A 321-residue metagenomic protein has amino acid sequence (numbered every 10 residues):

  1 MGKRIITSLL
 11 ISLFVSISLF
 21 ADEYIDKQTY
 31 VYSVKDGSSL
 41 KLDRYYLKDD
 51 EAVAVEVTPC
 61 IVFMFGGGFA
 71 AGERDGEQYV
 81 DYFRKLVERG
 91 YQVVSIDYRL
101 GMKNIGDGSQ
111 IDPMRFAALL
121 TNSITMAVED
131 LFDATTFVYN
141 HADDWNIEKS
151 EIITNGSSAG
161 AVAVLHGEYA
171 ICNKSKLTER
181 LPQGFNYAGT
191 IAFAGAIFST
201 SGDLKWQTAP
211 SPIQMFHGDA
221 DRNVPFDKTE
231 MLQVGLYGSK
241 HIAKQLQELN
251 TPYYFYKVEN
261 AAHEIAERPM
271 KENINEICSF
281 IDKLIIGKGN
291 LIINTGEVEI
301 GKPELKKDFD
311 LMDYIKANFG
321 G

Functional and structural regions predicted by a protein language model:
A21-E56: N-terminal cap/lid segment of alpha/beta-hydrolase-fold proteins
E56-G68: Short beta-strand element of the alpha/beta-hydrolase
G68-A71, V93, F137: Serine-hydrolase catalytic-loop signature spanning alpha/beta hydrolases and amidase-signature enzymes
R74-I96, K103-I105: Short amphipathic alpha-helix adjacent to the substrate-entry channel of hydrolases
I111-D144, G238: Alpha/beta-hydrolase active-site loop
T135-A209: Primarily recognizes the serine-hydrolase "nucleophile elbow" in alpha/beta-hydrolase and SGNH/GDSL folds
T178-N250: The feature captures the conserved acid-bearing segment of alpha/beta-hydrolase catalytic domains
Q247-G321: C-terminal catalytic histidine-bearing segment of alpha/beta-hydrolase fold enzymes
